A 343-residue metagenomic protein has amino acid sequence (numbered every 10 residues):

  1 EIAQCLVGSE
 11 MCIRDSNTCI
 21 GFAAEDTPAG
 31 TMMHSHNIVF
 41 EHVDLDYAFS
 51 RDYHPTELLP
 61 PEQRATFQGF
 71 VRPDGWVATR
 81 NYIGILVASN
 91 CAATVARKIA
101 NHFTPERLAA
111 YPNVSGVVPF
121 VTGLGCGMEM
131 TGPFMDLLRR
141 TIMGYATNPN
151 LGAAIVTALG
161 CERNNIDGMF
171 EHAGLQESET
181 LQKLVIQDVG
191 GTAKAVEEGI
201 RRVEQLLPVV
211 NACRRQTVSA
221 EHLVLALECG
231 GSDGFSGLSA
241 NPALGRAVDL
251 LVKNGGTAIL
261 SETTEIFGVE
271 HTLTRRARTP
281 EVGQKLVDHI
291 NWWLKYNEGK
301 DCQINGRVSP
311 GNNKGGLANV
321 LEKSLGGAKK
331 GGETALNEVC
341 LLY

Functional and structural regions predicted by a protein language model:
E1-G8, I13, Y343: Single conserved hydrophobic/aromatic residue that forms the stacking wall/gate of nucleotide- or nucleobase-binding
S9, R14-F22, D26-P28, M32-H34 (+6 more regions): Alpha/propeptide regions of enzymes that mature by internal proteolysis
F22-A24, F70-W76, I142-A146, N211-T217 (+2 more regions): A generic local secondary-structure boundary/capping motif
A29-M32, E41-A48: Short, Lys/Arg- and Gly-enriched loop/turn segments at beta-strand edges
H42, E162-I166, G190-K194, S232-S236 (+1 more regions): Short, well-ordered, mixed-charge alpha-helical segments that flank or form enzyme active sites
H42, E171, K183, F267-G268 (+1 more regions): Terminal amphipathic helices with adjacent charged low-complexity linkers/tails
Y47-G84, L207-A212: Flexible inter-domain linker/hinge segments
T66, P73-A92, A96-R97, F103 (+6 more regions): Anaerobic metallocofactor- and corrinoid-dependent redox/one-carbon enzyme cores, especially those from methanogenesis
